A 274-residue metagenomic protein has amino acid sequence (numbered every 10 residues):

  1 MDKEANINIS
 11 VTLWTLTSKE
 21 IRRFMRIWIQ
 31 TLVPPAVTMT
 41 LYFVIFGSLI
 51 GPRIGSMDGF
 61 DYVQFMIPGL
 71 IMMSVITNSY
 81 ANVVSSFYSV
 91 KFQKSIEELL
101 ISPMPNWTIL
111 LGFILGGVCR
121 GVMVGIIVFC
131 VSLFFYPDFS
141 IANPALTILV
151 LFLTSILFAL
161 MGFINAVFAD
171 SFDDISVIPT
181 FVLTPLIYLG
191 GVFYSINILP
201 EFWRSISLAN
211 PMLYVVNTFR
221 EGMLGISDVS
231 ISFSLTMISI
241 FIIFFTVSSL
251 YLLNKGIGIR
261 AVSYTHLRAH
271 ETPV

Functional and structural regions predicted by a protein language model:
M1-R268: Hydrophobic transmembrane alpha-helices and immediately adjacent juxtamembrane helices of multi-pass inner-membrane
A269-V274: A short, hydrophobic C-terminal helix/tail in secreted or cell-surface proteins
